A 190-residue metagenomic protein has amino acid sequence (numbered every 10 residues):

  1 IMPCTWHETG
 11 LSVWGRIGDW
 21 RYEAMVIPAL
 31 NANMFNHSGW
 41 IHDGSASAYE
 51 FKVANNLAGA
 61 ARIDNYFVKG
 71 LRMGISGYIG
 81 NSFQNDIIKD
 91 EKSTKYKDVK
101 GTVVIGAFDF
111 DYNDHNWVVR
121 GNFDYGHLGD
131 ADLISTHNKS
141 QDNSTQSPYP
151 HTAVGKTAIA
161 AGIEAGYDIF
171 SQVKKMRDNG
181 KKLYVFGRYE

Functional and structural regions predicted by a protein language model:
I1-D64, N81-T94: Surface-exposed coil loops of outer-membrane beta-barrel proteins
M2-T5, E50-N55, K95-T102, D130-I159 (+1 more regions): Replace "Gram-negative outer membrane beta-barrel proteins" with "bacterial and organellar outer membrane beta-barrel
H7-L11, L57-A61, V104-F108, I159-I163 (+1 more regions): Hydrophobic, lipid-facing positions within transmembrane beta-strands of outer-membrane proteins
R16-D19, V68-M73, F170-L183: Short loop/turn motifs that connect adjacent beta-strands in outer-membrane beta-barrel proteins
I17-D19, V26-L30, G77-F83, D114-N116 (+3 more regions): Transmembrane beta-strands of outer-membrane beta-barrel pores
Y22-A24, M73-I75, F108, W117-G121 (+2 more regions): Transmembrane beta-strands of outer-membrane beta-barrel proteins
L30-N36, K69, N81-I87, H127-L133 (+1 more regions): Gram-negative outer-membrane beta-barrel proteins
G74, Y78, V99-K139: Oxyanion-binding "anion nests"
